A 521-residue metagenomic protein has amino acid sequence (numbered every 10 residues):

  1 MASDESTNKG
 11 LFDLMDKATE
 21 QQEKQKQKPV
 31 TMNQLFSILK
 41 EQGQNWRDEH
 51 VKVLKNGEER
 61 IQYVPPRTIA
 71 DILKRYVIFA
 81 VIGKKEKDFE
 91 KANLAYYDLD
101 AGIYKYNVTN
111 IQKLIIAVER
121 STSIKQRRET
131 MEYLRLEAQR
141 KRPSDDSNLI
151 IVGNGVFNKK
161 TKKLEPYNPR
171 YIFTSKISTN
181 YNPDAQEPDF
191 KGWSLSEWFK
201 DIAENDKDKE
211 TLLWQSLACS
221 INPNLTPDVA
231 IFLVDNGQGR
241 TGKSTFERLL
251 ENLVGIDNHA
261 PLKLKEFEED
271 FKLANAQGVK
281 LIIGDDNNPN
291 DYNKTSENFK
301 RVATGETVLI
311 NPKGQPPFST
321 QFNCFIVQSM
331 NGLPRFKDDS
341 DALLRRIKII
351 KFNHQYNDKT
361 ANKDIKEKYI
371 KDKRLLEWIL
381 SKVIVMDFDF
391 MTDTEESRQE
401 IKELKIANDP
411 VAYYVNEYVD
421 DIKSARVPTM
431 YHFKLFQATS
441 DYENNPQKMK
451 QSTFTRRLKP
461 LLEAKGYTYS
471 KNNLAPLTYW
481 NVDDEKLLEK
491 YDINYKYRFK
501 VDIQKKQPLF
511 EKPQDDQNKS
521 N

Functional and structural regions predicted by a protein language model:
A2-A92, R120-T241, T245-N521: Feature primarily recognizes SF3-like P-loop helicase cores of small DNA viruses
Y96-L99, I103-V118: Trp- and S/T/G-rich repeat-edge/linker motifs of beta-rich repeat architectures
